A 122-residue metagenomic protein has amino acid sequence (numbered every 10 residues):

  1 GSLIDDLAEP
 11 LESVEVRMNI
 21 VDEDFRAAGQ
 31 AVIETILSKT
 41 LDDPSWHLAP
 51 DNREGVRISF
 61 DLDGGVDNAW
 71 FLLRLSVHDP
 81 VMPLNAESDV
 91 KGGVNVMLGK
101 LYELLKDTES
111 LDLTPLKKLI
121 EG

Functional and structural regions predicted by a protein language model:
G1-N85, V90-G122: Phosphate-binding and adjacent anionic-ligand microenvironments
